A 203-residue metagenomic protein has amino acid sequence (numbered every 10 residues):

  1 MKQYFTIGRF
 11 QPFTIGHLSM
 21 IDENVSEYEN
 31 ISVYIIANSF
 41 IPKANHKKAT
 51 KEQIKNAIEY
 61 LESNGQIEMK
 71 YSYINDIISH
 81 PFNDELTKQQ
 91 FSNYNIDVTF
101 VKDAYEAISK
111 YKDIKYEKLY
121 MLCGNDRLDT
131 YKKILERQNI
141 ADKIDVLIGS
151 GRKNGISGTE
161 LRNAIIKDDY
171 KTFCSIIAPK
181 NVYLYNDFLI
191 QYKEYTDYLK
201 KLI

Functional and structural regions predicted by a protein language model:
M1-I203: Nucleotidyltransferase catalytic core that binds NTPs
